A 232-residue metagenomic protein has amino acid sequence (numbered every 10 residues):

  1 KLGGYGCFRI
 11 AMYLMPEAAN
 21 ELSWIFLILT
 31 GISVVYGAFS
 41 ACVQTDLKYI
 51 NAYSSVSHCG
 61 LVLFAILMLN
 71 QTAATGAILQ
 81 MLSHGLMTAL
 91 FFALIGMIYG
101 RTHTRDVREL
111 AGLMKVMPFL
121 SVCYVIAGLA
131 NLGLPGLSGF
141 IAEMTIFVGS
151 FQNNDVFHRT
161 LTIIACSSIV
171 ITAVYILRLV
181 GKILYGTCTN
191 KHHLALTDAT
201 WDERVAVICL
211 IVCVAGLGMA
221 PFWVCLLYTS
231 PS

Functional and structural regions predicted by a protein language model:
K1-K182: Hydrophobic transmembrane alpha-helices and their helix-loop junctions in integral membrane proteins
Y36-A38, G186, M219, C225: Membrane-embedded and interfacial regions of multi-pass energy-transducing membrane proteins
M114, A195-A199: Membrane-interface segments at loop-to-transmembrane junctions
I171-V174, L184, C188, V212-G216 (+1 more regions): Short leucine-rich amphipathic alpha-helical surface patches
T187-L196: A glycine-biased, small/acidic residue-tolerant capping/turn segment at secondary-structure junctions
D198-L227: Glycine- and aromatic-enriched alpha-helical transmembrane segments of multi-pass membrane proteins
Y228-S232: Conserved small/polar residues in nucleotide/adenosyl-binding loops
